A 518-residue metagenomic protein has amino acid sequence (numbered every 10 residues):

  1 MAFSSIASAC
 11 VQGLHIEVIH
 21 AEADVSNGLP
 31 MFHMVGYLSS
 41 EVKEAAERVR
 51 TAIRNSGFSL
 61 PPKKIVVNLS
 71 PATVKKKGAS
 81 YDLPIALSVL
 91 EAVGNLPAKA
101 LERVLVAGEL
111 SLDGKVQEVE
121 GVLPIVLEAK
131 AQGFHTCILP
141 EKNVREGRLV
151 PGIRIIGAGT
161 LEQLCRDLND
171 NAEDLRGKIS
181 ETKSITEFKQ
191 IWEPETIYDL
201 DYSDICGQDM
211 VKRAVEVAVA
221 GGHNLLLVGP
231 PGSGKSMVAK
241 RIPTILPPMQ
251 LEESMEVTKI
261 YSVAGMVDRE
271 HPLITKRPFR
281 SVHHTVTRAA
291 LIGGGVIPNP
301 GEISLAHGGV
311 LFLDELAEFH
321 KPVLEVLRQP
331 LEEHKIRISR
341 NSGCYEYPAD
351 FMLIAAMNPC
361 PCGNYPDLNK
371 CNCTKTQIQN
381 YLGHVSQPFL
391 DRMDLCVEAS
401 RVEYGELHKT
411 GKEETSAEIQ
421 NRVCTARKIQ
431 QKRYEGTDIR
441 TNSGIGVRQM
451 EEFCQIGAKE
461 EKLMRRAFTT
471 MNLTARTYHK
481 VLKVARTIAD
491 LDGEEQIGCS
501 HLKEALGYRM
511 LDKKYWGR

Functional and structural regions predicted by a protein language model:
M1-L226, P230-S236, I274, S339 (+2 more regions): Peripheral, non-AAA+ core regions of ATP-driven protein-machinery
I19-V25, L291, D394-E398: Short beta-strand elements
L38-A46, P61, N68-G78, I297-P298 (+2 more regions): Basic, amphipathic alpha-helical bundle interface domains used for macromolecular binding and assembly
L60-K63, A100-L101, G133, P151 (+9 more regions): Short loop/turn elements that form and flank the Walker-type P-loop nucleotide-binding site in RecA-like NTPase cores
A107, A158, A306, F312-L316: Hydrophobic residues in beta-strands of the RecA-like P-loop NTPase core, especially within AAA+ ATPase
E216, P272-L273, R277-P278, R288-L311 (+1 more regions): Conserved alpha-helical scaffold flanking the Walker A/P-loop in AAA+ ATPase domains
L226-D268, E333: Walker A/P-loop
E253-T287, G294-G295, S400, R440-R448 (+2 more regions): Conserved inter-motif catalytic segment of the P-loop NTP-binding fold
